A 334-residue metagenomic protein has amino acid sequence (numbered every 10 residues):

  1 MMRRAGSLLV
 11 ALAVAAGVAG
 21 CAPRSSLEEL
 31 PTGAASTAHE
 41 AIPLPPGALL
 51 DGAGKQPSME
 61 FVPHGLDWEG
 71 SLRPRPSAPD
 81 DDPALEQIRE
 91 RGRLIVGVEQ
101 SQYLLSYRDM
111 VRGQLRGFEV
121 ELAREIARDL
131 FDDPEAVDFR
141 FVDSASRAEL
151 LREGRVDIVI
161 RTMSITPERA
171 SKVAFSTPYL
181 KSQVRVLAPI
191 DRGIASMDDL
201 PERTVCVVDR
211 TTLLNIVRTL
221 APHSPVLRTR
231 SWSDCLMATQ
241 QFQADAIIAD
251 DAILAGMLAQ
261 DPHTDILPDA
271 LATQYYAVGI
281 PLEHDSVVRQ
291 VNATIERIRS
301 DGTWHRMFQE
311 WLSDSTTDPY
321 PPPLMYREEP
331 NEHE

Functional and structural regions predicted by a protein language model:
G17-G20: C-terminal motif of bacterial Sec signal peptides marking the signal peptidase cleavage site
S36-V159: Extracytoplasmic small-molecule ligand-binding "clamshell" domains of the periplasmic binding protein/Venus flytrap
A38-P79, T211, V278-T316: Extended ligand-binding regions for polar small-molecule ligands
E40, L180-A188, A255-A293, S315-E334: Periplasmic-binding protein-like
L94-V98, R116, M197-L213: Short loop->beta-strand "edge-of-pocket" segments that line small-molecule binding or catalytic clefts across diverse
V98-Y103, R140-A145, G154-T166, I190 (+3 more regions): Beta->alpha turn/N-cap motifs
R124, R128, E135-D199: Acidic, polar ligand-binding/catalytic clefts
T162-S171, Q240-T273: A ligand-binding cleft/hinge motif common to bilobed small-molecule-binding domains
